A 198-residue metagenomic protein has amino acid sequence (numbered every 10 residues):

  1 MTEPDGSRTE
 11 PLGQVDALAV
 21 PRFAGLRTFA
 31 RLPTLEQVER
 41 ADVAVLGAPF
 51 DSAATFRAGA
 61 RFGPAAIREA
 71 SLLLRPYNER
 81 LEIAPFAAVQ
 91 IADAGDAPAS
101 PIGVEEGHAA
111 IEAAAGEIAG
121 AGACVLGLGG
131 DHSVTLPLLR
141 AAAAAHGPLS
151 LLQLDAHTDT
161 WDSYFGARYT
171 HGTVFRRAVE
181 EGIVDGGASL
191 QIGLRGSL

Functional and structural regions predicted by a protein language model:
T2-L198: Conserved alpha-helical scaffold segments that buttress catalytic/binding sites
